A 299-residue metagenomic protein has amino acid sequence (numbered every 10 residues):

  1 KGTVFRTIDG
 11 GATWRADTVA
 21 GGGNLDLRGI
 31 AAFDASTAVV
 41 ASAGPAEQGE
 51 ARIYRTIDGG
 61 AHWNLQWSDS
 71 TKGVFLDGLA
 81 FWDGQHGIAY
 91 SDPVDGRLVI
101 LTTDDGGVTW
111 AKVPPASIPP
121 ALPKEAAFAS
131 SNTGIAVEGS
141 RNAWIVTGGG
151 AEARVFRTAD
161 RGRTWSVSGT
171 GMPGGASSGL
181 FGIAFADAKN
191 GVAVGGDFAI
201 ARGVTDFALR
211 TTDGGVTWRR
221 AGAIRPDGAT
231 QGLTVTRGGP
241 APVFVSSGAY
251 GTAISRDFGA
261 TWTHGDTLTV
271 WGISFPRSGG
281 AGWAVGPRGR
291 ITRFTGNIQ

Functional and structural regions predicted by a protein language model:
K1-Q299: Residue-level hotspots at or immediately adjacent to binding/recognition sites across diverse folds
